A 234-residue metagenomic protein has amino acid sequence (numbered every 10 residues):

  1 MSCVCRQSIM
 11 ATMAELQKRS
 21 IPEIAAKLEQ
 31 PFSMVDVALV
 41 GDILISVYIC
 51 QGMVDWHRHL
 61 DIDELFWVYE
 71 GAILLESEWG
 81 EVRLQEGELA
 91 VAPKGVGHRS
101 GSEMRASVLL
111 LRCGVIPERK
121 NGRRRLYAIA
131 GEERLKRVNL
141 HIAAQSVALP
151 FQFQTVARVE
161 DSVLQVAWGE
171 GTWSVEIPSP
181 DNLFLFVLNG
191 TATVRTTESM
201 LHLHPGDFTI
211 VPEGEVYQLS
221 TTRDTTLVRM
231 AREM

Functional and structural regions predicted by a protein language model:
S2-S46, E118-V166: A short, N-terminal "cap"/entry segment at the start of jelly-roll beta-barrel domains of the cupin/DSBH fold
F32-S33, Q51, D61, P93-G95 (+3 more regions): Short beta-strand-initiation
G41, Y69-E70, Q85-E86, M104 (+3 more regions): A cytosolic small-molecule/anion-sensing beta-strand core signal
L44, M53, A72-L74, E81 (+7 more regions): Structural motif
I49-Q51, R58-S77, L111, W168-E170 (+1 more regions): Short, conserved beta-strand element in jelly-roll/cupin
E78-G95, T197-G214: Short acidic-glycine-tyrosine-enriched beta hairpin
K94-R123, H204-P205, E213-M234: Ligand-binding loop in jelly-roll beta-barrel domains
